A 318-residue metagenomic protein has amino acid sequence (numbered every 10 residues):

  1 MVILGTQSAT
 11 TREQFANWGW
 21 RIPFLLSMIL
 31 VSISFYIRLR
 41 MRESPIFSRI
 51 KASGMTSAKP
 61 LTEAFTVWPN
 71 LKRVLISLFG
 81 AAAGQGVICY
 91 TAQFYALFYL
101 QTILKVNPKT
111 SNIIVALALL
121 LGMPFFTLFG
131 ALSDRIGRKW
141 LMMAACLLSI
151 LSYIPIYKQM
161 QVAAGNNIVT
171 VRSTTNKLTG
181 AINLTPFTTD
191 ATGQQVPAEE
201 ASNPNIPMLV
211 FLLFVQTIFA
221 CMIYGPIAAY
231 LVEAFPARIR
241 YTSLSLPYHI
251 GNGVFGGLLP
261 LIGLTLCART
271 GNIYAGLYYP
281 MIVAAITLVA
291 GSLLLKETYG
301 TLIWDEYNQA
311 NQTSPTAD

Functional and structural regions predicted by a protein language model:
M1-I37: Helix-loop-helix hairpin linking two adjacent transmembrane segments in secondary transporters
S34-M41, I156-A163, I282-Q309: Multi-pass alpha-helical transporter architecture, strongest for 12-TM Major Facilitator/SLC carriers used
L39-T62, T301-A310: Flexible cytoplasmic inter-helical loops of multi-pass small-molecule transporters
N70-L121, Y157, Y224, F255-P260: Extracytoplasmic gate region of multi-pass secondary transporters
R135-C146: Cytoplasmic membrane-interface "Motif A"-like loop-to-helix N-cap segments of 12-TM Major Facilitator Superfamily
I154-F211: Low-complexity, proline/glycine-enriched hydrophobic segments characteristic of transmembrane helices
M222-F235: Intracellular juxtamembrane helix-capping segments at the cytosolic ends of symmetry-related transmembrane helices
A234, R238-T270: A late C-terminal transmembrane helix in Major Facilitator Superfamily
